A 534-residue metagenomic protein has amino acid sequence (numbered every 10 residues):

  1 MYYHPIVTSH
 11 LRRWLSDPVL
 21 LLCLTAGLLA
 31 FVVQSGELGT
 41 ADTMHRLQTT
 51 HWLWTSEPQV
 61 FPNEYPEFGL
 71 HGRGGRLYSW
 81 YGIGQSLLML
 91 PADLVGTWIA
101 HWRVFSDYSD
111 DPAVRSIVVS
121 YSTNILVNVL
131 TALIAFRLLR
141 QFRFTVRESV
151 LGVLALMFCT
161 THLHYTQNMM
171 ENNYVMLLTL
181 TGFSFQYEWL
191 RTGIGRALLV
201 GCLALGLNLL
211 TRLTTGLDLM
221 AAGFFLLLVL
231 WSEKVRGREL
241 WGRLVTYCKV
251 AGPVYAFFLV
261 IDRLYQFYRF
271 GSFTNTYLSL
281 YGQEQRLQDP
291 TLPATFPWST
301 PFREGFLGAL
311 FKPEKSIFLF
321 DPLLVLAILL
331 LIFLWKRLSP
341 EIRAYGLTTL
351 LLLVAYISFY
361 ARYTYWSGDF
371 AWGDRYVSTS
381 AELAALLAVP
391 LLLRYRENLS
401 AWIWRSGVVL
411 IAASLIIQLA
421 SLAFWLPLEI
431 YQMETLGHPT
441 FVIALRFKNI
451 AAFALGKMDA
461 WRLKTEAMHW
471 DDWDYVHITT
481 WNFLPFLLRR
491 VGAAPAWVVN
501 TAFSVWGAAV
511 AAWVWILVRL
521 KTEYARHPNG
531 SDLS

Functional and structural regions predicted by a protein language model:
M1-V33, L38, L130, W231-E233 (+3 more regions): Start-transfer (signal-anchor) and selected internal transmembrane alpha helices of multi-pass inner/ER membrane
H4, E188-R191, D218-A256, L326-I342 (+2 more regions): Perimembrane helix-loop-helix junctions
V19-L21, R147, M220, K249-A256 (+3 more regions): Signature aromatic-anchored transmembrane alpha helix within multi-pass, membrane-resident enzymes that catalyze glycan
V19-L22, H101-D111, L130-F158, M176-L177 (+1 more regions): Transmembrane-helix signature of polytopic, membrane-embedded enzymes that assemble or transfer cell-envelope glycans
T25-G27, S149-T160, S184, G201-L209 (+1 more regions): Short helix- or helix-capping micro-motifs that position conserved polar/aromatic residues at function-defining sites
R143, G182-L198, N208, L230-S232: Membrane-interface transmembrane helices that cradle and orient dolichyl/undecaprenyl
H164-Y174, Y268, S316: Short acidic/glycine- and proline-prone juxtamembrane loop motifs at membrane-interface regions of multi-pass membrane
G216, V245-L329, L353-Y360, A413-E434: Membrane-lumen/periplasm interface segments of specific transmembrane helices in polyprenyl phosphate-linked
